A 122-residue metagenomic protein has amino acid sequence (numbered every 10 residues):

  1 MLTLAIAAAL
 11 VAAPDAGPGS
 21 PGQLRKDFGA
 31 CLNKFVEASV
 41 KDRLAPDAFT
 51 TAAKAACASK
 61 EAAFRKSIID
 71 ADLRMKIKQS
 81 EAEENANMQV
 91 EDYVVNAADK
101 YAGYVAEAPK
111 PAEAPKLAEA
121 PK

Functional and structural regions predicted by a protein language model:
M1-D15: Classic N-terminal secretory signal peptides
M1-L2, L24, T50, Q79: Generic alpha-helix initiation/capping and coil-helix boundary signal
A12-G19, R43, A86-N87: Short, charged low-complexity linear motifs
S20-I68: Short N-proximal segments of mature Sec-exported proteins
T50-K122: Compact alpha-helical subdomains of small soluble proteins
